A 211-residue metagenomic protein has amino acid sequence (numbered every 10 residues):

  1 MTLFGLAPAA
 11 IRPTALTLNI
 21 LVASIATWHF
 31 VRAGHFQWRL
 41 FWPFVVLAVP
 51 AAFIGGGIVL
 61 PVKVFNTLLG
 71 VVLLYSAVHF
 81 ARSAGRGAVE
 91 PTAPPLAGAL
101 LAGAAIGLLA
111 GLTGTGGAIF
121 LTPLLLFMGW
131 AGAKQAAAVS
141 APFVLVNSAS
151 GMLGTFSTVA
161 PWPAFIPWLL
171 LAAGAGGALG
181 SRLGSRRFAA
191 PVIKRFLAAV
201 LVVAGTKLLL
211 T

Functional and structural regions predicted by a protein language model:
M1-A9, G85-V139, P167, L210: Selected transmembrane alpha-helices and immediately adjacent juxtamembrane segments of polytopic inner-membrane
P13-F65, S148-R195, A199-V200, T206: Selective hydrophobic functional segments
L21-I25, V72-A81, L126-G129, G174-A178: Alpha-helical transmembrane segments and their membrane-interface exit regions
V45, G107, G111-T115, V144 (+2 more regions): Residue-level hotspots within the lipid-embedded alpha helices of multi-pass solute transporters
V62-T92, T206: Helix-loop-helix hairpins and the membrane-proximal interhelical loops of multi-pass alpha-helical transport proteins
Q135-G151: Hydrophobic alpha-helical transmembrane segments of multi-pass integral membrane proteins, especially transporters
G205-T211: Juxtamembrane boundary at the C-terminal end of a transmembrane helix
